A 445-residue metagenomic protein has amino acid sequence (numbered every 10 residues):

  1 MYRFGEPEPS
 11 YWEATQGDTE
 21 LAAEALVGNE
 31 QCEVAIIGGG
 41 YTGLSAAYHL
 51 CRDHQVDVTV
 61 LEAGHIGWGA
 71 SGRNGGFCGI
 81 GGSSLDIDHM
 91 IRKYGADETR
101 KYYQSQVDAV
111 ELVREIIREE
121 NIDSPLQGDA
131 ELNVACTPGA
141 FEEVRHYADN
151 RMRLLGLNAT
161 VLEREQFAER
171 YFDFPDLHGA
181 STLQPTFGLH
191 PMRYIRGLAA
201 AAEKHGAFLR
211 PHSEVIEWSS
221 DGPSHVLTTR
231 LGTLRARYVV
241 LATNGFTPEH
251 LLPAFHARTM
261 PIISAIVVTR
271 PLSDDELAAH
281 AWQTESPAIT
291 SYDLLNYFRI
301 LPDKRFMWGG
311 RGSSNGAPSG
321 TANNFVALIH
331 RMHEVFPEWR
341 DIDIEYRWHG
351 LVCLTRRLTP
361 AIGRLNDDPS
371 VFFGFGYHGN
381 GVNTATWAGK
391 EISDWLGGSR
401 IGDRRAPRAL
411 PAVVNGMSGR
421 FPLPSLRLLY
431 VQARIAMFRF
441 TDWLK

Functional and structural regions predicted by a protein language model:
M1-V34, R52-D53: Extreme N-terminal leader/targeting segments of oxidoreductases
Y2-S10, A14-Q16, S84-I91, E115-G197: Flavin (FAD/FMN) cofactor-binding and adjacent substrate-gating region of FAD-dependent oxidoreductase domains
C51-R73: Glycine-rich FAD pyrophosphate-binding loop
R73-S105: Glycine-rich active-site loop/strand segments that organize a redox cofactor
G76, E111, E119-Q127, V215-E217 (+2 more regions): Active-site substrate-recognition segment that forms the wall of the catalytic cavity or substrate channel
Y103-V110, A135-E143, S181-A201, R210 (+1 more regions): Short beta-strand to alpha-helix junction loop
D149-N150, D176-R237: Helical element adjacent to the flavin cofactor pocket in flavoenzyme catalytic cores
W308, S313-M437: C-terminal catalytic lobe of FAD-dependent flavoproteins
